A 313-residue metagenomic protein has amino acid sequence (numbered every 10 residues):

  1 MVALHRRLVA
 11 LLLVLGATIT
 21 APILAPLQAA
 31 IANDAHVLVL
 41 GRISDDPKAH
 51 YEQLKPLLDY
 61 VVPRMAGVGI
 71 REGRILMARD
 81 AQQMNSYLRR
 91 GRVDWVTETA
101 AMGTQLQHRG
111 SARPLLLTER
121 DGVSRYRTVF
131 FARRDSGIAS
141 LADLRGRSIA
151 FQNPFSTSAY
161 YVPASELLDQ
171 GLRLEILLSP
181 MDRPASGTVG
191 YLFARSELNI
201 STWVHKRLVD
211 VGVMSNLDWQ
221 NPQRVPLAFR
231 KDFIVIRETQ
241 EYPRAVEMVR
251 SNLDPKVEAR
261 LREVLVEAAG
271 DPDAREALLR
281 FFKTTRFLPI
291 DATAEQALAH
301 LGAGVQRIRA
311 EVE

Functional and structural regions predicted by a protein language model:
M1-H5: N-terminal secretory signal peptides that target proteins for export/translocation
A10-A25: Bacterial N-terminal signal peptides
I31-T104: Extracytoplasmic small-molecule ligand-binding "clamshell" domains of the periplasmic binding protein/Venus flytrap
A35-R64, Y126-S201, R275-E276: Bilobed "Venus flytrap"/periplasmic-binding protein-like clamshell domains and structurally analogous long
A35-S44, S111-A112, L116-A132, M181-G187 (+2 more regions): Periplasmic-binding protein-like
A78-V96, R109, G190-L217: Short helices/loops that flank or line small-molecule/ion binding pockets
T97-G110, P163-D169, T202-K231: A ligand-binding cleft/hinge motif common to bilobed small-molecule-binding domains
F151-E166, E263-E313: Ligand-binding clefts/hinges and TM-proximal coupling segments of bilobed small-molecule sensing domains
